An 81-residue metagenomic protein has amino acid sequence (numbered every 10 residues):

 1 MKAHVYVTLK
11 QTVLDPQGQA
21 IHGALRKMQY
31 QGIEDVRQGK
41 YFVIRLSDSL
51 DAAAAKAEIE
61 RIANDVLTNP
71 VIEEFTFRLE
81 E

Functional and structural regions predicted by a protein language model:
M1-Q11, K40-V43: Short glycine-/aliphatic-rich beta-strand segments at the starts of folded cytosolic domains
Y6, V36, R45, R78-E80: Solvent-exposed beta-strand sheet faces enriched in polar/charged residues
L9-Q11, D48, E81: Non-catalytic surface loops within mature trypsin-like serine protease
T12-Y30: Short amphipathic alpha-helix segments
L14-P16, L50-A57: Short, conserved charged micro-motifs
Q31-R37: N-terminal glycine-rich anion-binding loops that anchor highly charged ligand groups
Q38-D51: Short, charge-patterned binding micro-sites
A53-E81: C-terminal structural segments of small proteins and small subunits
